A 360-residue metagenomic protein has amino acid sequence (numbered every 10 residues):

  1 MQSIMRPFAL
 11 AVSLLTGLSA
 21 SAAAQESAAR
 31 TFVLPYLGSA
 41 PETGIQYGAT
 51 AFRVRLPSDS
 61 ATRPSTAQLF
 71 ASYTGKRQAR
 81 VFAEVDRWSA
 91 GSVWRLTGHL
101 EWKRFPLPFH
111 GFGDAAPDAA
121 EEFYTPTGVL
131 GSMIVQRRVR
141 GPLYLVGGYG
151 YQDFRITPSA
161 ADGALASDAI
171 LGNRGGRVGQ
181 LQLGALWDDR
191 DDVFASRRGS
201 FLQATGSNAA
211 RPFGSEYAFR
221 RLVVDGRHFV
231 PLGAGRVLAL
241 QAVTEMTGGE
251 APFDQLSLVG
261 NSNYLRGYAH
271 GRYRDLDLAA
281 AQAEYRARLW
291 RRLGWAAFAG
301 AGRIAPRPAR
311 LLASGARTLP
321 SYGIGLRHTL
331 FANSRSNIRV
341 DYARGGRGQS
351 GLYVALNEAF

Functional and structural regions predicted by a protein language model:
M1-M5: N-terminal secretory signal peptides that target proteins for export/translocation
P7-S19: Bacterial N-terminal signal peptides
A20-A24: Sec/Tat signal peptide C-region and signal peptidase I cleavage site
Q25-R30, P57-P64, A90-R95, R140-P142 (+5 more regions): Short loop/turn motifs that connect adjacent beta-strands in outer-membrane beta-barrel proteins
E26-V33, S39-R177, R272-D275, S336-R339 (+1 more regions): Gram-negative/organellar outer-membrane beta-barrel architecture
F82, A169-L171, G179-P308, L312: C-terminal outer-membrane beta-barrel translocator/porin domains of Gram-negative envelope proteins and their
Q182-A185, G323-N333, Q349-F360: Outer-membrane beta-barrel "beta-signal"
A283, G300, L326, V340 (+1 more regions): Hydrophobic, well-ordered secondary-structure elements that form the walls of internal hydrophobic environments
